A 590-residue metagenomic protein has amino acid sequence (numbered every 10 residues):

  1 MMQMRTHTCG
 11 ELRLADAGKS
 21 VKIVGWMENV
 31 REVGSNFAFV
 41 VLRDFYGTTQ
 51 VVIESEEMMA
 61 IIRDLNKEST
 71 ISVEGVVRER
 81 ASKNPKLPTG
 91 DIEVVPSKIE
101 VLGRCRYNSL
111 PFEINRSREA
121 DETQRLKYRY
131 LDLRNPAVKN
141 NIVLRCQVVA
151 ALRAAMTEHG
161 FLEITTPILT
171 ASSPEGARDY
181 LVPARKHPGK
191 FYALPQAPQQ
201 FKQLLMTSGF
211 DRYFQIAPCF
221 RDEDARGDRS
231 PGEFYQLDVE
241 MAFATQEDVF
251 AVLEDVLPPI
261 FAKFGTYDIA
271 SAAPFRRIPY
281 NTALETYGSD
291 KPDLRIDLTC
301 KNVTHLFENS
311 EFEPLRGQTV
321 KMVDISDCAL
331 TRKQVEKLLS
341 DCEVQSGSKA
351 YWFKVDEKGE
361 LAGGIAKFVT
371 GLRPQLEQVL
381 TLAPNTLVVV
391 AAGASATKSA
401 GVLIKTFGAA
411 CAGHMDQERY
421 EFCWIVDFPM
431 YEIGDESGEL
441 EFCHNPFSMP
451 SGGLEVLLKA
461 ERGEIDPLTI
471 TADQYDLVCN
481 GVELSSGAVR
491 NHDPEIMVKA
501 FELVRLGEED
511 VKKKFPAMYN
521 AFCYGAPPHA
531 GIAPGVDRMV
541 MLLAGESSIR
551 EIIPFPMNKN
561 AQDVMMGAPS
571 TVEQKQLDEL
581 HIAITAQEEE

Functional and structural regions predicted by a protein language model:
M1-E590: Class II aminoacyl-tRNA synthetase catalytic cores and aaRS-like
